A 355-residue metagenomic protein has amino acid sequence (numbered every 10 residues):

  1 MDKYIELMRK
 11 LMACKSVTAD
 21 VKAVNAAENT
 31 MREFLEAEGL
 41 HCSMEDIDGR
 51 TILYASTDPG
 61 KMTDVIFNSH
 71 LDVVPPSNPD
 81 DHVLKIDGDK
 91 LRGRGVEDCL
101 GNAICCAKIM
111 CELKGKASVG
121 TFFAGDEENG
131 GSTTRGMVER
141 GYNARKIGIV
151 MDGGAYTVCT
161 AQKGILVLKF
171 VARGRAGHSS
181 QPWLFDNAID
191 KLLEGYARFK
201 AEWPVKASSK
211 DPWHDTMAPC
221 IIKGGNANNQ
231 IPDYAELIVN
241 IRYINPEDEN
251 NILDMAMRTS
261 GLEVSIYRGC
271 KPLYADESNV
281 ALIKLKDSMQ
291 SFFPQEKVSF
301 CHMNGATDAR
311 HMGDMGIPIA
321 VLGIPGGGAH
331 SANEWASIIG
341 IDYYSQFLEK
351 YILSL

Functional and structural regions predicted by a protein language model:
M1-R94, G115-K116: Acidic/His- and Gly-rich active-site-bordering loop/insert found across diverse amide/peptide-bond hydrolases
S16, D46, G153, V158-T160 (+1 more regions): Metal-dependent amide/peptide-bond hydrolase catalytic core, centered on the "pita-bread" metallohydrolase fold
D64-I66, L91, K146-V150, K169 (+1 more regions): Short glycine-aspartate micro-motif
D72-D87, R145, A161-V171, D287 (+1 more regions): Acidic-glycine-rich active-site phosphate/pyrophosphate-binding loop
K90-C105, H178: Glycine/serine-rich anion-binding loops at beta->alpha junctions that coordinate negatively charged ligand groups
C99-V167: Acidic/histidine-rich catalytic neighborhood of metal-dependent amide-processing enzymes
